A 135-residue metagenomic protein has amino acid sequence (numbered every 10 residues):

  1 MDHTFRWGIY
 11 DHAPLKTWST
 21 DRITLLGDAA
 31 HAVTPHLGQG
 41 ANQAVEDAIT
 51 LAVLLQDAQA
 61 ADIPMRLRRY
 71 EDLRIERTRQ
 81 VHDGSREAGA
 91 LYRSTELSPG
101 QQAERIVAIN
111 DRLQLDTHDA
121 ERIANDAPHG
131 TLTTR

Functional and structural regions predicted by a protein language model:
H3-L91: Conserved mid-domain beta->alpha element of the FAD-binding
R77, A88, T95, L113-D116: Short secondary-structure junctions and interdomain/linker hinges
L91-R112: C-terminal domain-closing interface element
I106-R135: C-terminal auxiliary extensions adjacent to catalytic cores
